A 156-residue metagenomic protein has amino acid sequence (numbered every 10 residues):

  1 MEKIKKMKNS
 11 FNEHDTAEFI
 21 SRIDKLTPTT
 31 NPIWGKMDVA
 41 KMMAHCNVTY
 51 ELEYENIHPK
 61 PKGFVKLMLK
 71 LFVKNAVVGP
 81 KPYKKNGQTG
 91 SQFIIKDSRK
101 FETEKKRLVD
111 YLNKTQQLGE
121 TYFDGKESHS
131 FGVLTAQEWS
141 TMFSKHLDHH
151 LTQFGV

Functional and structural regions predicted by a protein language model:
M1-R22: Extreme N-terminal tail/first-helix region
E2-K5, N56-T103: Short, helix-capping/interhelical loops that line the mouth of catalytic, cofactor-, or ligand-binding pockets
N12-E13, V109-D110, T141-S144: Membrane-proximal intrinsically disordered regions of secretory-pathway and membrane-system proteins
T16-S21, E120-K126: Short alpha-helical hairpin
R22-D24, N31: N-terminal leader/capping segments at the start of a protein or of a new domain
T29-V78, D124-V156: Short, contiguous alpha-helical
N31, L108-T115, G119, F123-D124: Conserved, structured core segments of small domains
